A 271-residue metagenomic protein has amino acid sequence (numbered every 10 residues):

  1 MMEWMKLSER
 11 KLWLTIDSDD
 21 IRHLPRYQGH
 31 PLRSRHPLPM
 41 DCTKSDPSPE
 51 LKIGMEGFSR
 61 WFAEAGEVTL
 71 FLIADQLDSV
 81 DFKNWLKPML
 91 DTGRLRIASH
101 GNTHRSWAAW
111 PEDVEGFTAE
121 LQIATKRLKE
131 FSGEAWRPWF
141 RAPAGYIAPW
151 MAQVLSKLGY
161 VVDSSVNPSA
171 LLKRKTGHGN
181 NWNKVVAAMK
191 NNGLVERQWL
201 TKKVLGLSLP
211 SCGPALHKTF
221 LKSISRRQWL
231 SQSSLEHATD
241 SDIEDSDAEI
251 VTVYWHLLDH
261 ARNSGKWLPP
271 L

Functional and structural regions predicted by a protein language model:
M1-L90, L257-A261, G265-P269: Active-site beta->alpha N-cap acidic-glycine motif
M2-K6, E134, R141-T252: Active-site-adjacent pocket scaffolds in enzyme catalytic domains
L14-I16, S99, V162-S164, W255: Active-site flanking residues adjacent to catalytic metal/cofactor-binding acidic residues
Q28-H36, R105-E115, C212: Surface-exposed, active-site-proximal loop segments in enzymatic domains
S48-F58, T118-Q122, S231-D240, K266-L271: Well-ordered, non-membrane alpha-helical segments in soluble/globular domains
A65-P149, L172, N192, T252-W255: Metal-dependent polysaccharide deacetylase catalytic core of the NodB/CE4 family, i.e., the active-site-bearing domain
A108, R174-G179, L209-P210, R262-P270: Histidine/acidic-residue-rich catalytic or RNA/ligand-binding cores of hydrolases and nuclease-related proteins
D245-V253, R262-G265, L271: C-terminal accessory regions appended to core domains
